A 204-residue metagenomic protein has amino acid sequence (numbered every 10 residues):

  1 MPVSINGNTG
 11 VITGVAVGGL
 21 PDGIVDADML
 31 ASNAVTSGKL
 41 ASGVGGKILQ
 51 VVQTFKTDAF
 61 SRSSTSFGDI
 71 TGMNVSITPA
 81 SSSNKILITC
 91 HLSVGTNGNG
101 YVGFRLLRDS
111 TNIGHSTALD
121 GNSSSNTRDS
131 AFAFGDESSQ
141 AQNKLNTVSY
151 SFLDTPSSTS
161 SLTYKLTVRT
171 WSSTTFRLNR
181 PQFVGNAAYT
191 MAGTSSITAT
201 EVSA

Functional and structural regions predicted by a protein language model:
M1-G45: Register-specific beta-strand positions within repetitive beta-rich fiber domains
V3, G7-N8, S42-A204: Surface-exposed molecular-recognition determinants
